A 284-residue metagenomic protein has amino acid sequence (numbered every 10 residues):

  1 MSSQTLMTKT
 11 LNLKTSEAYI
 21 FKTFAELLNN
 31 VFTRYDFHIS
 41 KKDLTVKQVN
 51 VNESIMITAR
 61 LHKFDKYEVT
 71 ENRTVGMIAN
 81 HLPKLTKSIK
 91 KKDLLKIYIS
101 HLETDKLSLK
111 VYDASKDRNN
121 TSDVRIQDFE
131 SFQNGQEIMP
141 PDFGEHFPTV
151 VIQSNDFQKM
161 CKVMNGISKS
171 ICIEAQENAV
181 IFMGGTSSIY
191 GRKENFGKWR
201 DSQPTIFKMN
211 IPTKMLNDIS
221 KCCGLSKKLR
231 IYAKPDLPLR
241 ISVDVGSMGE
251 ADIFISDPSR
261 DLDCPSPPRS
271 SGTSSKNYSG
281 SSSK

Functional and structural regions predicted by a protein language model:
M1-N29, R34-I167, C172-K284: DNA polymerase sliding clamps and clamp-related checkpoint/processivity subunits
